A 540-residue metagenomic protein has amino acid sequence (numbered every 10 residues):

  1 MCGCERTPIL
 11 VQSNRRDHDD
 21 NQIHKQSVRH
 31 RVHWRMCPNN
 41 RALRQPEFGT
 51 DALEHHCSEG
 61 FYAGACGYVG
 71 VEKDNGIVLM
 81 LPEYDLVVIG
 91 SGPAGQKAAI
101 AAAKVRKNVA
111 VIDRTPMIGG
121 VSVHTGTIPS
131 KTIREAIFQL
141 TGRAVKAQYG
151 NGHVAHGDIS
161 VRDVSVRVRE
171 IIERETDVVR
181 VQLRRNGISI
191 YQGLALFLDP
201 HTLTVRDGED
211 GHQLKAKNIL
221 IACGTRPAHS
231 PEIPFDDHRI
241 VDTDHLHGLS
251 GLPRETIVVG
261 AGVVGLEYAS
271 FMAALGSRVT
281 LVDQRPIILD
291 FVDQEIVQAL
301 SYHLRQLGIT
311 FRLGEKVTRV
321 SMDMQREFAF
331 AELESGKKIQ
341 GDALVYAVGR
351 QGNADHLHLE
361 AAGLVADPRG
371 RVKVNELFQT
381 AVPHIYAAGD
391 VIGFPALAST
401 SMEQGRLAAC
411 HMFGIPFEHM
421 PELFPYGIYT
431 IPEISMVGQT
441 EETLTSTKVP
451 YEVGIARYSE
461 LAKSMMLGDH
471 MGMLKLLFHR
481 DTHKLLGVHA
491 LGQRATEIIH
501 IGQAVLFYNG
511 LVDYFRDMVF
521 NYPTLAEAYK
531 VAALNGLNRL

Functional and structural regions predicted by a protein language model:
T7, S13, P38, A42 (+4 more regions): Short linear motifs in low-complexity or flexible loops
L81-G92, L252-G262: Beta1/beta-strand and adjacent pyrophosphate-binding region of the FAD-binding site in flavoprotein oxidoreductases
L81-Y84, I100-L252, T280, R285-L289 (+5 more regions): Glycine-rich flavin
V87-I89, A195, Q213-G224, V259 (+2 more regions): Short hydrophobic core segments
I89-A94, A98, A103-T115, V121 (+5 more regions): Flexible, glycine-rich terminal cap/loop adjacent to redox cofactors in electron-transfer oxidoreductases
G95, G265-L266: N-terminal Rossmann-fold NAD(P) dinucleotide-binding loop
D236-P253, K338-H411, I501, V505: FAD-site-proximal beta/loop scaffold in flavoenzymes
